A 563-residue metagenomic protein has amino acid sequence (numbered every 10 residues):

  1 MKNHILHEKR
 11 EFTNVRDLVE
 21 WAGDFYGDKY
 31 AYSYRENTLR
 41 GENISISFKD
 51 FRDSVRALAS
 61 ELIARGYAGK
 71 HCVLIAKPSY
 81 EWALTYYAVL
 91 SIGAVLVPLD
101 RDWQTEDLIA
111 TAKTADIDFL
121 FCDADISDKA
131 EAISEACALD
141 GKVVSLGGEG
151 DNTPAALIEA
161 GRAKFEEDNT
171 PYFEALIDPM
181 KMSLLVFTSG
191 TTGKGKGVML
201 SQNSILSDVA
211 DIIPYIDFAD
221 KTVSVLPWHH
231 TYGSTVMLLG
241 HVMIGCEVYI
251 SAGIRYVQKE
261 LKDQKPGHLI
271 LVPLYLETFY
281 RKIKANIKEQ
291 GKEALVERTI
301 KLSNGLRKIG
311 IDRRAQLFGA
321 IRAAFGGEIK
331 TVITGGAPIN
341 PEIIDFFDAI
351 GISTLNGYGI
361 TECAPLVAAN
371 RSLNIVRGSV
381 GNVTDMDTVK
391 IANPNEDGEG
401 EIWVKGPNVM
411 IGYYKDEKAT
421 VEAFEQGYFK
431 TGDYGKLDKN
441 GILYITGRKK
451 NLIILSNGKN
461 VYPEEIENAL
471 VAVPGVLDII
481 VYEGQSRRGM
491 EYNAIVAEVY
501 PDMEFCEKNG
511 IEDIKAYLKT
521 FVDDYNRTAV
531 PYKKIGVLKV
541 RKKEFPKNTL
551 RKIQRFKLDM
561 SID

Functional and structural regions predicted by a protein language model:
G27-Y30, R162-F187, K194, I216-K221: Conserved pre-ATP/AMP-binding loop-to-beta segment of ANL
A31-G66, K70-S79, A83-Y87, Q104-I109 (+2 more regions): Conserved AMP-binding/adenylate-forming core of the ANL superfamily
R40, D128-D178, I283-A320, K542: ANL superfamily adenylate-forming
S45-K49, S183-V209: Conserved AMP-binding A3 loop
W103, L120, G406, I411-G412 (+1 more regions): AMP-binding/adenylate-forming catalytic core of the ANL superfamily
L206-S224, W228-F318, E328, S353: Conserved AMP-binding/adenylation subdomain of ANL enzymes
L269, R313, L317-L443, K449-L452 (+1 more regions): Conserved AMP-binding/adenylate-forming
D478-Q485, D523-D563: Conserved C-terminal "lid"/linker of ANL adenylate-forming enzymes
